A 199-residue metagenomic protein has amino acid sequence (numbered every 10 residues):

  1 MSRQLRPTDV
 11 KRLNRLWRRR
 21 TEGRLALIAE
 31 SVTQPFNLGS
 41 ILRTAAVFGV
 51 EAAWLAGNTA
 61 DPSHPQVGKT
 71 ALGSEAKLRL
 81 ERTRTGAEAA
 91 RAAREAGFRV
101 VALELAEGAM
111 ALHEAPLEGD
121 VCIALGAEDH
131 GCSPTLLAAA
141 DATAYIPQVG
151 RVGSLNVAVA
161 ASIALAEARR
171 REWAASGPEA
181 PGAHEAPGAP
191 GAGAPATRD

Functional and structural regions predicted by a protein language model:
M1-D199: Post-transcriptional modification and biogenesis factors for structured RNAs of the translation apparatus
